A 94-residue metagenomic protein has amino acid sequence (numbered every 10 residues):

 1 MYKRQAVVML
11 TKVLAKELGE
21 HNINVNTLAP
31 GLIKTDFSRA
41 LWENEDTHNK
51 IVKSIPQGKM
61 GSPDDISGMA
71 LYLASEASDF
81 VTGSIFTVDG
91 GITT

Functional and structural regions predicted by a protein language model:
M1-Y2: Short, small-residue-biased leader/transition segments that mark boundaries at the very start of proteins
Q5-E17: Conserved catalytic helix of short-chain dehydrogenase/reductases
V8, V25, A29-A40: Short, flexible catalytic-loop segment of classical short-chain dehydrogenase/reductase
V8-M9, T27, N49-A77, V81 (+1 more regions): C-terminal helical subdomain
K16-E20, D79: Alpha-helical segment proximal to the catalytic Tyr-Lys
G19, S38-R39, V52: A short local structural element in Rossmann-fold oxidoreductases
H21, N26, S84: Rossmann-like NAD(H)/NADP(H) cofactor-binding core
